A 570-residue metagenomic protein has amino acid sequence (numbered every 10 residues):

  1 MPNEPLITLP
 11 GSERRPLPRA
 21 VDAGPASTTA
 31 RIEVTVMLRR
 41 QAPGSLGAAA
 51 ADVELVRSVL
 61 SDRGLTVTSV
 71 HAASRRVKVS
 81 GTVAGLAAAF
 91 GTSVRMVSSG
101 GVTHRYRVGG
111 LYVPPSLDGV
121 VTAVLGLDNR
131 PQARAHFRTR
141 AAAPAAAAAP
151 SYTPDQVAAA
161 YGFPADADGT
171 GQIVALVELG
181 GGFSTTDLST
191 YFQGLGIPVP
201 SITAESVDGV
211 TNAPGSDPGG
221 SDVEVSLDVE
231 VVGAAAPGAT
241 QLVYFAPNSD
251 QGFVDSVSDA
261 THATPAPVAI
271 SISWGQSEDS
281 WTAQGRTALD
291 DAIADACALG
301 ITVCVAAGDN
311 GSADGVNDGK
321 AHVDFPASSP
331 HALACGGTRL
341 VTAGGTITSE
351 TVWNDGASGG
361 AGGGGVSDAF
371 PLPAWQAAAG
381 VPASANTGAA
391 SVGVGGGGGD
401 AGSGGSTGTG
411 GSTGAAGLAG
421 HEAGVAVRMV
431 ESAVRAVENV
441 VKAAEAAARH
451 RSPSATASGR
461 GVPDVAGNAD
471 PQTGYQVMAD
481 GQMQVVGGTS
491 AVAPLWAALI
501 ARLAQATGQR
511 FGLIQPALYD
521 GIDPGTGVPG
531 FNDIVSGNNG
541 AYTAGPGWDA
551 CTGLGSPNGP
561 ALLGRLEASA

Functional and structural regions predicted by a protein language model:
P2-V70, K78, V83-G337, S367 (+7 more regions): Substrate-binding/charge-relay-adjacent region of secreted/lumenal peptidase catalytic domains
V21-A23, R339, A383-N386, A390 (+4 more regions): An often Trp-containing, charged/polar helix-loop segment at the C-terminal end of enzyme catalytic cores
G85, G311, N354-G356, A550 (+1 more regions): Short hydrophobic/aromatic residue motifs in ordered secondary structure
P330, A334-A374: Polar, glycine-rich mid-to-C-terminal structural blocks that act as macromolecule-binding/assembly scaffolds
G345, A390-G420, V427: Small-residue-biased low-complexity repeat regions
S412, L418, V425, M429-N439 (+1 more regions): N-terminal low-complexity segments that are often proline-rich with Ser/Thr-Pro
P463, A493-A501: Feature representing long, continuous alpha-helical segments
